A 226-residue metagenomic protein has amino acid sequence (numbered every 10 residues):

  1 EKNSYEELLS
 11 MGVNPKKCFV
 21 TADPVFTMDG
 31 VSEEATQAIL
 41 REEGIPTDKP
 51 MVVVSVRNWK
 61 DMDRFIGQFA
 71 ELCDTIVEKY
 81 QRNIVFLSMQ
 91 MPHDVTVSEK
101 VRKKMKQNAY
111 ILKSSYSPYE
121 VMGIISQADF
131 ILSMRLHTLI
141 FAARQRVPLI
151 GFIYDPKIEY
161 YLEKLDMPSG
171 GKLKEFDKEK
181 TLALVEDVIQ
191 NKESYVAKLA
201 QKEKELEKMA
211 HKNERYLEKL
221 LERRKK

Functional and structural regions predicted by a protein language model:
E1-K226: Active-site anion-handling motifs in enzyme catalytic cores
